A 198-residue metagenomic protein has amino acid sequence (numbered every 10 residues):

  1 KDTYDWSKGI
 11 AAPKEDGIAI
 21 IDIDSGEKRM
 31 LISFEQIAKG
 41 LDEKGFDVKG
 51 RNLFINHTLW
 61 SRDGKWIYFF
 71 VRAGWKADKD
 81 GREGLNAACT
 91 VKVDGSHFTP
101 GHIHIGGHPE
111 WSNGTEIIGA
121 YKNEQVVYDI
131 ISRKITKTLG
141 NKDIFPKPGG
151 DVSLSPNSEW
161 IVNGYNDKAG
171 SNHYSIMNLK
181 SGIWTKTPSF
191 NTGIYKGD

Functional and structural regions predicted by a protein language model:
K1, H57-I67, P109-I118, D151-W160 (+1 more regions): Blade-terminus and WD-like Trp-Asp/Gly-His loop motifs, strongest in beta-propeller folds
K1-D16, F70-G84, G164-A169: Short, conserved, GDST-rich strand-edge loop motifs in beta-rich repeat architectures
A11-G26, G84-D94, V127-D129, Y174-S181: Beta-propeller blade signature
K14, F54-N56, G84, I105-G107 (+1 more regions): Beta-rich catalytic cores
G26-M30, S96-P100, R133-T138, G182-K186: Predominantly a core beta-strand signature of beta-propeller blades across repeat-based propeller domains
G26-R51, L139-I144, T187-D198: Surface-exposed loop and turn segments in beta-propeller and other repeat-based domains that flank or scaffold
F46-P100: Loop-centered beta-sheet repeat module
E124, D143-P188: Loop/turn-rich, solvent-exposed surfaces of beta-rich toroidal or solenoidal domains
